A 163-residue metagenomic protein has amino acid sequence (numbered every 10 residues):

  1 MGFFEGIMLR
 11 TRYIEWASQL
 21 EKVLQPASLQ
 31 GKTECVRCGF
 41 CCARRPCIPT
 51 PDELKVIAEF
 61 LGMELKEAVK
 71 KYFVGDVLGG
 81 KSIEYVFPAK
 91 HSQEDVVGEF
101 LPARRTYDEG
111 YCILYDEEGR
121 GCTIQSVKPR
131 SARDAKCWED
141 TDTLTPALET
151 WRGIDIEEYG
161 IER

Functional and structural regions predicted by a protein language model:
M1-R163: Short loop/turn segments that flank or connect secondary-structure elements
